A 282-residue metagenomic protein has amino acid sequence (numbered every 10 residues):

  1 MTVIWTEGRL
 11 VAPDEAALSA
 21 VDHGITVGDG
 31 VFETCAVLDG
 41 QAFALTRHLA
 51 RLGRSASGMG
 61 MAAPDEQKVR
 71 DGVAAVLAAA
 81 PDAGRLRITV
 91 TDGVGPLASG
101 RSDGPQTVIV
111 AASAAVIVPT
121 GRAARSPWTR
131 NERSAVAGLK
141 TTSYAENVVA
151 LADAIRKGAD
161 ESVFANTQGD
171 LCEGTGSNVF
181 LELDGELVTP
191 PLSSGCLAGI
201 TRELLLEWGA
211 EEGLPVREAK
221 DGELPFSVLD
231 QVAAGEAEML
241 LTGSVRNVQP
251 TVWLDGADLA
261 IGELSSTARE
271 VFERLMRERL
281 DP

Functional and structural regions predicted by a protein language model:
M1-A78, T91, P96-P282: Helix-start/capping segments and mature chain N-termini
A78-G84: Short secondary-structure junctions
